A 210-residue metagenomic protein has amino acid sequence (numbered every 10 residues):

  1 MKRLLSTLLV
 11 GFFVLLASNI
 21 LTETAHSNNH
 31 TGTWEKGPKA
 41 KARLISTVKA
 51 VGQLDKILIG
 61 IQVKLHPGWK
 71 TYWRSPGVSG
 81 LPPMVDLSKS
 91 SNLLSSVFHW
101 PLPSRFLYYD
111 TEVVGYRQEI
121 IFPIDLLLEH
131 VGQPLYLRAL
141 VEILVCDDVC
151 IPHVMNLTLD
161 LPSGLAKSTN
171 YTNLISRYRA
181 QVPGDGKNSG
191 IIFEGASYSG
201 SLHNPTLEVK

Functional and structural regions predicted by a protein language model:
M1-V10, S18: Bacterial N-terminal signal peptides that target proteins for export
L9-V10, V14, K167-Y171: Intrinsic-disorder-associated interaction segments
V14-T24: C-terminal segment of classical bacterial N-terminal signal peptides
E23-K210: Extracellular/lumen-exposed scaffold segments
